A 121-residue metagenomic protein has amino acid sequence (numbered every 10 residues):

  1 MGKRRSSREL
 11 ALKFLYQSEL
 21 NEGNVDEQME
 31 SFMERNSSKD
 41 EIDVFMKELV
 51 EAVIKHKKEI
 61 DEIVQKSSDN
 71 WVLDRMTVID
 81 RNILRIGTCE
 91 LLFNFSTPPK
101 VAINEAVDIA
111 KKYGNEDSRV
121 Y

Functional and structural regions predicted by a protein language model:
M1-Y121: N-terminal interaction/assembly modules
